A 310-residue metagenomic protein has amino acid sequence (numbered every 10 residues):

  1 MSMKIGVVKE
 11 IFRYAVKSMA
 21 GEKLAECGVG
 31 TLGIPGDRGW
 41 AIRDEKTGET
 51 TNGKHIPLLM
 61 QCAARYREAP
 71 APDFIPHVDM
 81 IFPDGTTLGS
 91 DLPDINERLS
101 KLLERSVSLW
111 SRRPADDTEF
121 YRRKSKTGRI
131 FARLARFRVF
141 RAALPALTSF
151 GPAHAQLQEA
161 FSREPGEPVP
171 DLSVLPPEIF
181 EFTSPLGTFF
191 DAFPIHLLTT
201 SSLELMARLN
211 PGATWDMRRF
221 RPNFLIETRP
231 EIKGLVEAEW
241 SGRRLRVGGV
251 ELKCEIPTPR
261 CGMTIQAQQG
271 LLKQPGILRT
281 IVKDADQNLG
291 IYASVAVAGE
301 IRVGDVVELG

Functional and structural regions predicted by a protein language model:
M1-G310: Metal-cofactor-dependent catalytic cores
